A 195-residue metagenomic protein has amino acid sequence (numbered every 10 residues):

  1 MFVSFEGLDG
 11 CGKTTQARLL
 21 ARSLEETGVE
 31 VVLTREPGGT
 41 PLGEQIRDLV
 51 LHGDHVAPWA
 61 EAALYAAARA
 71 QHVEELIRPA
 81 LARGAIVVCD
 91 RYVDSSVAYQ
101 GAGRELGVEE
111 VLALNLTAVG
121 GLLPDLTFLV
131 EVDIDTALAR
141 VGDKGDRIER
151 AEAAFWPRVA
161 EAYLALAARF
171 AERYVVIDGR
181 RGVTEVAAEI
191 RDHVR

Functional and structural regions predicted by a protein language model:
M1-F2: Pre-Walker A (Motif I) flank of P-loop NTPase domains
F5: Hydrophobic anchor at the beta1->P-loop junction of P-loop NTPases
L8: P-loop (Walker A) phosphate-binding loop of NTP-binding proteins
K13: Conserved lysine of the Walker
Q16: Hydrophobic positions on the alpha1 helix immediately C-terminal to the Walker A/P-loop
L19-A21, D135-R195: NTP-dependent small-molecule kinase module
V29-V119: ATP-dependent small-molecule kinase phosphotransfer cores that center on conserved nucleotide phosphate-binding segments
S95-E161: A glycine- and Lys/Arg-enriched "phosphate-lid" helix/loop adjacent to the NTP-binding pocket of small-molecule kinases
